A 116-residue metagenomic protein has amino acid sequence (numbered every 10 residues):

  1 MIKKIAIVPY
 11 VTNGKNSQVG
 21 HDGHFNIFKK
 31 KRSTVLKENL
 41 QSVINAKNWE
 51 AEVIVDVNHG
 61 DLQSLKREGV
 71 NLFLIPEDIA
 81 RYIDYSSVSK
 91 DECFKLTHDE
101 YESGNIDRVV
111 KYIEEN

Functional and structural regions predicted by a protein language model:
K4-Q41: Redox- and metal-dependent alpha/beta enzyme cores, enriched for Fe-S-associated oxidoreductases and cofactor-handling
V8-T12, I75-D78, H98: Structural motif
K15, Y82-I83: Glycine/Thr-rich phosphate-binding loops of Rossmann-like dinucleotide-binding domains
F28-N39, E92-N116: Ser/Thr/Gly-rich flexible loops in soluble cytosolic domains mediating phosphotransfer, phosphorylation
N39-L65: A short, well-structured beta->alpha microelement
H59-G60, E77-R81: Short, polar loop motifs at secondary-structure junctions
K66-I79: Short, well-ordered secondary-structure micro-motifs within conserved domains or adaptor modules
I83-S89: Short, aromatic/basic amphipathic alpha-helical patches
